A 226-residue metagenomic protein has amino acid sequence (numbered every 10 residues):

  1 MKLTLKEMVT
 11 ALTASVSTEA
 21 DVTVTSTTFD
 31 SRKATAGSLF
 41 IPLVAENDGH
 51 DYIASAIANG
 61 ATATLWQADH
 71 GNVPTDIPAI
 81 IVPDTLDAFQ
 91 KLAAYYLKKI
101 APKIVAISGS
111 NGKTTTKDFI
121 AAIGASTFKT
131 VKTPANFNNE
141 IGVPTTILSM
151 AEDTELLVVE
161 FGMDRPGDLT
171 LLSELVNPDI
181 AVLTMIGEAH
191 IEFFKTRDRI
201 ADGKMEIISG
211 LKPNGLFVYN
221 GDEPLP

Functional and structural regions predicted by a protein language model:
M1-K91: N-terminal leader/targeting and accessory segments in enzymes
V9-L12, G71-P74, G124-A125, I208 (+1 more regions): Alpha-helix C-terminal capping segments
A88-G221, L225: Phosphate-binding loop of NTP-binding sites
